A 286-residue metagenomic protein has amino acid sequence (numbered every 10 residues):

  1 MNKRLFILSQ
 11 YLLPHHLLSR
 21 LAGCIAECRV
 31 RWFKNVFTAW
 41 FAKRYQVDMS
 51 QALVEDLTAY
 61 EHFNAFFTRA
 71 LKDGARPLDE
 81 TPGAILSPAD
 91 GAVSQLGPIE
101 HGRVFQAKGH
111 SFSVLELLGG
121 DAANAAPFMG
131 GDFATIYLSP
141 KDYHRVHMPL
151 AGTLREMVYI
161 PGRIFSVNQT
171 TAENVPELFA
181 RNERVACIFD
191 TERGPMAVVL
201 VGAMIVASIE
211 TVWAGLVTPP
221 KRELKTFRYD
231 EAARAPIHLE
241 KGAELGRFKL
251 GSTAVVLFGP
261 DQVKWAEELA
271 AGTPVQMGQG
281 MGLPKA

Functional and structural regions predicted by a protein language model:
M1-A286: Contiguous, well-folded functional domains in the mature portion of proteins
